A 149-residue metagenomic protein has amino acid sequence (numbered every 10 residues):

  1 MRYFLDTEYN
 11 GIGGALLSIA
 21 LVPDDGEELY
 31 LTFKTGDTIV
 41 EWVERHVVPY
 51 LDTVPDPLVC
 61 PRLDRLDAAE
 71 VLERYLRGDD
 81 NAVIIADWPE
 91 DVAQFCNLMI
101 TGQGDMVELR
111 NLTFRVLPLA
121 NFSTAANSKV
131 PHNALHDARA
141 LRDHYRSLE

Functional and structural regions predicted by a protein language model:
Y3, E8-A86: Conserved non-catalytic scaffold segment of RNase H-like nuclease domains
D6-E8, D91, D137: Acidic active-site catalytic centers that drive phospho-/nucleotidyl reactions and related ester hydrolyses
I12-G14, A93, D143: Conserved protein kinase catalytic core
A68-L72, D91, L141: Alpha-helical packing segments of well-folded alpha/beta enzyme cores
R74, N97, D143-S147: Residue-level signal for well-ordered alpha-helical scaffold segments within enzymatic catalytic domains
W88, T124-E149: Acidic, Mg2+-coordinating catalytic module of metal-dependent nucleases/exonucleases that use a two-metal-ion mechanism
E90-L109: Substrate-recognition/cap helix-loop segment adjacent to the acidic, metal-dependent catalytic center of Asp-based
M106-K129: Short, flexible loop segments at boundaries between secondary-structure elements
